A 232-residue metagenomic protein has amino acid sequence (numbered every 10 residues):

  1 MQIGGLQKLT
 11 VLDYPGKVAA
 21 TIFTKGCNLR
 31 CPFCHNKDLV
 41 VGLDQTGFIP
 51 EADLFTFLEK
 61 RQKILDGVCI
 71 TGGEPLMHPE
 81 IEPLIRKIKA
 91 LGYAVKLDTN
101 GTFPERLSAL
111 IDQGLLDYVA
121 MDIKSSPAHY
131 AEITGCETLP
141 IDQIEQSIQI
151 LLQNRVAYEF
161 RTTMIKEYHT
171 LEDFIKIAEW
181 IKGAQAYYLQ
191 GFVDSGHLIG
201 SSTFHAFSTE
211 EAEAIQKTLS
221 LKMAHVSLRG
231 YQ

Functional and structural regions predicted by a protein language model:
M1-V18: Short, charged low-complexity linear segments at domain edges
I3, Q7, G26, A52-D53: SEC14/CRAL-TRIO lipid-binding/transfer domains and related phosphoinositide-recognition modules that form deep
L6, Q190-F192, L228-Y231: Conserved beta-strand termini and adjacent loop/short-helix elements that scaffold enzyme active sites in alpha/beta
G16-I49: Canonical Radical SAM [4Fe-4S] cluster-binding loop centered on the CxxxCxxC motif and its immediate flanking residues
F23, T71-G73, T99: A secondary-structure boundary/capping signal
K37-V68: Conserved alpha-helical substructure of the radical SAM core
F55-G67, L76-E210: Conserved AdoMet/S-adenosylmethionine-binding subsite of the radical SAM
E213-Q232: A C-terminal junction/extension of Radical SAM enzymes
